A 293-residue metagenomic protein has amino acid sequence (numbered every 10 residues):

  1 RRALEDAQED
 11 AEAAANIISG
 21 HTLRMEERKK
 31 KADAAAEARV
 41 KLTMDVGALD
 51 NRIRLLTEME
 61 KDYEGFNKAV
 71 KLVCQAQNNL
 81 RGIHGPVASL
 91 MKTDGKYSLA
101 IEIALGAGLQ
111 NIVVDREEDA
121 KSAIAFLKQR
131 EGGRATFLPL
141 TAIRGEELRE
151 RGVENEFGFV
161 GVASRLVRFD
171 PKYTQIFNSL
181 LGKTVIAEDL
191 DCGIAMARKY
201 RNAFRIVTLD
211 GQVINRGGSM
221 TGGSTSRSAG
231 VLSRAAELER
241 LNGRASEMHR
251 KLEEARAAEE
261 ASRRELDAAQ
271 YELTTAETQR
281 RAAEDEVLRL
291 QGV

Functional and structural regions predicted by a protein language model:
R1-L55, M59-F66, M196, N202-V293: Extended alpha-helical coiled-coil stalk/rod domains used as structural arms in giant protein assemblies
K41-M44, T57-K61, Q75, S89 (+4 more regions): A general boundary/transition motif marking the beginning of the first structured unit of a protein
K68-K71, E102, A276: Short linear sequence elements within intrinsically disordered, low-complexity coil regions
K68-Q77, H84-G85: Phosphate/adenylate-binding "loop-and-lid" substructures adjacent to NTP/NAD/dNTP-binding pockets in NTP-dependent
N79-G223: Globular "head" domains of long coiled-coil molecular machines
